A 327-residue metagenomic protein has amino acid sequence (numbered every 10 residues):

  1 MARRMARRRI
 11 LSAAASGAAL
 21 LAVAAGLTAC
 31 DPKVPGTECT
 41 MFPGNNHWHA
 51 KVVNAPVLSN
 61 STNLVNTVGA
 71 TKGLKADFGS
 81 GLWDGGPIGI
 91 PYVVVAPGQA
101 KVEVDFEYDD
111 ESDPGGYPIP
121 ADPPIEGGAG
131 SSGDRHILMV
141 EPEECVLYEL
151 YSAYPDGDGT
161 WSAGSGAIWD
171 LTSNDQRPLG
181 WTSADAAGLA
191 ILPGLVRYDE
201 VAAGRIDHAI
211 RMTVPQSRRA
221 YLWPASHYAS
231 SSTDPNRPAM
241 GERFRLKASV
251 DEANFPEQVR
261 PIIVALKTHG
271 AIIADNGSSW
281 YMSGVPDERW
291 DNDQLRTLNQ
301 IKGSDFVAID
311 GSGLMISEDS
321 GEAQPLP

Functional and structural regions predicted by a protein language model:
M1-M5, A18-L21: N-terminal secretory signal peptides
A6-S12: N-terminal export leaders
A13-G17: Alpha-helical transmembrane segments
L27-A29: C-terminal motif of bacterial Sec signal peptides marking the signal peptidase cleavage site
P32-P327: Short, surface-exposed polybasic-aromatic patches that bind anionic ligands, especially phosphate groups
